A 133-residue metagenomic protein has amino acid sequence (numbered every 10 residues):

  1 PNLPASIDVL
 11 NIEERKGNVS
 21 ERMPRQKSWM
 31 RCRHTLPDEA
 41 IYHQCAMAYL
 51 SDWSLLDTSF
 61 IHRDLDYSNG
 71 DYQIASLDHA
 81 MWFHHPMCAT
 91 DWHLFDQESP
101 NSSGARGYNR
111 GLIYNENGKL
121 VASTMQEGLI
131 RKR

Functional and structural regions predicted by a protein language model:
P1-R133: Terminal targeting signals and extreme-terminal segments of soluble enzymes
